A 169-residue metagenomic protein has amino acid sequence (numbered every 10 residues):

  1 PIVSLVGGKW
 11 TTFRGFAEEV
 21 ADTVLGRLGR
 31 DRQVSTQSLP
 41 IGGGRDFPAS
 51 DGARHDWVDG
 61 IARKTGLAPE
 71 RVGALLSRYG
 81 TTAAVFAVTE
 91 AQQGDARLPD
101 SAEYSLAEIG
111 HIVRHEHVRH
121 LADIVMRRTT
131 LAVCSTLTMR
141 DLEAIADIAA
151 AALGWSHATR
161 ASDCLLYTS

Functional and structural regions predicted by a protein language model:
P1-S169: C-terminal accessory subdomains/tails of enzymes that are appended
